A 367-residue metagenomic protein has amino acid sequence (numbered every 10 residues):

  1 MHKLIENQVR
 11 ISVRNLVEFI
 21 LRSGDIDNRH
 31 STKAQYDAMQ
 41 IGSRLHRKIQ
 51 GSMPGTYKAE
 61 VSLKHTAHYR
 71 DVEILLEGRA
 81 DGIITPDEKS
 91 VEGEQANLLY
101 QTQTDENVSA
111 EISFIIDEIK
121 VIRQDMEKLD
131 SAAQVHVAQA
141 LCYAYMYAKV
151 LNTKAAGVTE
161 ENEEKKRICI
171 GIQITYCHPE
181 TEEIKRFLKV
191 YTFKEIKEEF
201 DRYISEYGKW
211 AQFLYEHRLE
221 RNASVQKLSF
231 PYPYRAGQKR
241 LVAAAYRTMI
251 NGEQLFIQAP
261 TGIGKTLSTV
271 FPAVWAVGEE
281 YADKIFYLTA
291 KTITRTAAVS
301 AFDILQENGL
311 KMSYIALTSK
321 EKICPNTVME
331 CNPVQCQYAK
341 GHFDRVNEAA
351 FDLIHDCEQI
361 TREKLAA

Functional and structural regions predicted by a protein language model:
M1-K89, N97-Y100, A110-I112: Metal-dependent nuclease catalytic cores that hydrolyze phosphodiester bonds in DNA/RNA, characterized by
H68-K197: Mg2+/Mn2+-dependent nuclease catalytic core
I196-Q226: Polybasic (Lys/Arg-rich)
Y215-F256: Conserved pre-motif I regulatory segment
E216-A223, L228, Y281-A367: A substrate-engagement module of RecA-like helicase motors
Y246-R247, L267-E280, A301-I304: Walker A/P-loop NTP-binding motif
N251-P272: Walker A/P-loop
